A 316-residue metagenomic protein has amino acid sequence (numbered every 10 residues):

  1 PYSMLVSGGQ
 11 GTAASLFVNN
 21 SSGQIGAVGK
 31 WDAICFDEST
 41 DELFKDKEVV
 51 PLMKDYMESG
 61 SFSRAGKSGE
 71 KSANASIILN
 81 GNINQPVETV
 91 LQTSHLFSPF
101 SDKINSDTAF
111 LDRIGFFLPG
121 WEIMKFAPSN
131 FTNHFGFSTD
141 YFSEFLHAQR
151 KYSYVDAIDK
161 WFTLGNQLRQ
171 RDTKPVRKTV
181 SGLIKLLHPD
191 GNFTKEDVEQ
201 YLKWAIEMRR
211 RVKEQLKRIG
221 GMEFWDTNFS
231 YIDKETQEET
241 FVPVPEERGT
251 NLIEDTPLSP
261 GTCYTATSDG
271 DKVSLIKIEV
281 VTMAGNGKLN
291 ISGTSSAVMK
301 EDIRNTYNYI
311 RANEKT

Functional and structural regions predicted by a protein language model:
Y2-D46: AAA+/P-loop NTPase substrate/partner-engagement loops
F17-Q24, E58-A75, S98-D107: Conserved Walker
A27, K45, V49, S106-F110 (+6 more regions): Helical mechanochemical/support elements of P-loop NTPase systems and associated helical scaffolds
K30-M57, A75, N82-T93, A109-F110: Conserved AAA+/SF3 P-loop NTPase catalytic/coupling segment centered on the Walker-B
T40-E42, I77-V87, F97, W121-K125 (+2 more regions): Conserved nucleotide-binding/hydrolysis micro-motifs of P-loop NTPases
L91-K125: A short helix-turn-beta junction within AAA+ P-loop NTPase domains corresponding to the substrate/partner-engaging
G115-A205: Conserved AAA+ ATPase small/helical "lid" subdomain
V242-T316: Conserved P-loop NTPase/AAA+ ATPase motor core
